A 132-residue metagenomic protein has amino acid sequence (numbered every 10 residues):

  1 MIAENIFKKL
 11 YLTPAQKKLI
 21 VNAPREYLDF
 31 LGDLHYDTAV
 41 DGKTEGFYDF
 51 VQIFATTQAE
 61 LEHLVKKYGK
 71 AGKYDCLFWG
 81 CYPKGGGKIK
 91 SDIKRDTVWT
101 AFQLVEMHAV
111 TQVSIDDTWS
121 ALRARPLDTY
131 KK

Functional and structural regions predicted by a protein language model:
M1-G32: N-terminal, charge-rich interaction modules
V21-L31, G46-E62: Acidic/glycine-enriched edge-of-secondary-structure segments
D37-Y48: Short acidic low-complexity segments
T56, Y82-G85, I115, L127: Beta-hairpin (beta-strand-turn-beta-strand) motif
L61-I93: Mid-chain, well-packed structural core segment of small domains
D92-Q112: Conserved Class I S-adenosyl-L-methionine
E106-K132: Class I S-adenosyl-L-methionine
